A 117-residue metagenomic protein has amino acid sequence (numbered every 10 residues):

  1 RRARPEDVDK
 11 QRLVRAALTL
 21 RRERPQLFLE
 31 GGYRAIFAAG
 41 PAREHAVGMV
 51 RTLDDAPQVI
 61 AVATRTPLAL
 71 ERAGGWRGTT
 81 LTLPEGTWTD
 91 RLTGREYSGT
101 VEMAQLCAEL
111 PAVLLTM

Functional and structural regions predicted by a protein language model:
R1-M117: Carbohydrate-interacting/catalytic domains
